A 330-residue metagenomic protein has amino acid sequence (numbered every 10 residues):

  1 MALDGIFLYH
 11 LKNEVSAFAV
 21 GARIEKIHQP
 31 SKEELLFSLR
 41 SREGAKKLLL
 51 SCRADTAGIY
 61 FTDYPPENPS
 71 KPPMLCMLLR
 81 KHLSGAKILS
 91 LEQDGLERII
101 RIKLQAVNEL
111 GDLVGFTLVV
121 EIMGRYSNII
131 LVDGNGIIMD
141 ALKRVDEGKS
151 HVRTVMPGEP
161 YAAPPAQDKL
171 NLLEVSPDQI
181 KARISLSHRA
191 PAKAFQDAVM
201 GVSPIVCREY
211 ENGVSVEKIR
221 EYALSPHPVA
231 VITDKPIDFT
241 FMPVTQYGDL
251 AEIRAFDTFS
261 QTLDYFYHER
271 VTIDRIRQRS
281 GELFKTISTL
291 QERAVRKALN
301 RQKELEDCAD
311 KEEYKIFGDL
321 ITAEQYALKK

Functional and structural regions predicted by a protein language model:
M1-K330: Extended, highly charged segments
